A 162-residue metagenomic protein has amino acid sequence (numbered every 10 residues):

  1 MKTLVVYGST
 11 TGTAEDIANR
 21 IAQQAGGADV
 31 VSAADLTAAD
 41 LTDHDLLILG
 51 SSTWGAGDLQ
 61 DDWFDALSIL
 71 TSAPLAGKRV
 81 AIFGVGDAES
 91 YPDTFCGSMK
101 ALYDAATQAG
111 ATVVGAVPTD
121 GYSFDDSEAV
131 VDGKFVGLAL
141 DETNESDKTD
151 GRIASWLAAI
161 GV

Functional and structural regions predicted by a protein language model:
K2-I21: N-terminal beta1-alpha1 ligand-phosphate binding loop
T3, G27-D29, V113-V114: Hydrophobic anchor at the start of a short beta-strand that flanks the dinucleotide cofactor-binding loop
L4, V31, T143: Short, flexible active-site loop motifs that bind/organize anionic cofactors or intermediates
G8-T11, D35, T53: Short, surface-exposed acidic/glycine-rich loop or hinge patches that mediate macromolecular interfaces
T13-D16, Q24, D43-V162: FMN-binding flavodoxin-like domain, especially the glycine-rich phosphate-binding loop
G27-A38: A short beta-strand-loop structural module common to alpha/beta enzyme folds
